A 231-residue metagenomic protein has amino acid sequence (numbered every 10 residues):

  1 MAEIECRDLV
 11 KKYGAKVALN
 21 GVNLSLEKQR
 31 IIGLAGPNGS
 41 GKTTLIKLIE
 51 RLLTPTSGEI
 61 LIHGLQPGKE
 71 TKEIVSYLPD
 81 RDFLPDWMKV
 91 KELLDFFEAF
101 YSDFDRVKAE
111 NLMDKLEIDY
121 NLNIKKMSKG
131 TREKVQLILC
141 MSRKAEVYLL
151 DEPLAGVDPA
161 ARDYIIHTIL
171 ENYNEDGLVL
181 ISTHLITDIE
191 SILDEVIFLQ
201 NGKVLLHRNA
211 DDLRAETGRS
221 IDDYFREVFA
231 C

Functional and structural regions predicted by a protein language model:
A35-P37: The feature captures the beta-strand-to-loop junction immediately N-terminal to the Walker
E50: Helix-to-loop junction immediately C-terminal to a conserved catalytic motif
G58-T71: Conserved ABC transporter NBD signature motif
D80-V135: ABC-family P-loop ATPase nucleotide-binding domains
Y148-E152, V157: Catalytic Walker B motif of ABC-type/P-loop ATPase nucleotide-binding domains
H207-R208: ABC ATPase "signature
